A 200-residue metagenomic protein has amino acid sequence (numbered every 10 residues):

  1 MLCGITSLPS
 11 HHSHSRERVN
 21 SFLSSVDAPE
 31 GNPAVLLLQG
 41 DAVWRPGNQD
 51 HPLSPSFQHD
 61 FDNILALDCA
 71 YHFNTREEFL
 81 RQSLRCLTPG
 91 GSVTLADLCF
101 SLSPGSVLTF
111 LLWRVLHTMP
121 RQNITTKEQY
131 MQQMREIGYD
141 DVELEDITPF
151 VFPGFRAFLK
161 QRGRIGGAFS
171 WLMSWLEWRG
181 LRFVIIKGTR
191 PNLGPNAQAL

Functional and structural regions predicted by a protein language model:
M1-P46: Class I SAM-dependent methyltransferase SAM/SAH-binding core
G47-I64: A short acidic, Gly/Pro-enriched loop at the edge of an enzyme's catalytic core that lines a small-molecule cofactor
F61-E77: A short SAM/SAH-binding and catalytic strip from SAM-dependent methyltransferases
E77-S92: A short glycine-rich, Lys/Arg-flanked "PGG" loop and its adjoining helix->strand segment in the class I
L98-R121: Short, glycine-/aromatic-enriched active-site segment of Class I SAM-dependent methyltransferases
Q122-G138, L144: Short alpha-helix
D140-G166: Conserved catalytic loop of SAM-dependent methyltransferase domains
A168-L200: C-terminal lobe and adjacent flexible extensions of AdoMet/dcAdoMet transferase-like proteins
